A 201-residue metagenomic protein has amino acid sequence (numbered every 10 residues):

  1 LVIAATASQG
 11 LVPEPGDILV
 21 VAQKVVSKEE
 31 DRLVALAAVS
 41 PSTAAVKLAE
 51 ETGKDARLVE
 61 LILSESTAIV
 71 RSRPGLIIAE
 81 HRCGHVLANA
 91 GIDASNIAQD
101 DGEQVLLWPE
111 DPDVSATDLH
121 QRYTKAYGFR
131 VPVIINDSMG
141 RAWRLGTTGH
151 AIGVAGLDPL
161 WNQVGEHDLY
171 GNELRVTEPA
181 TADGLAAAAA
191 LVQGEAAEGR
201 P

Functional and structural regions predicted by a protein language model:
L1-P201: N-terminal and secondary-structure boundary signal
